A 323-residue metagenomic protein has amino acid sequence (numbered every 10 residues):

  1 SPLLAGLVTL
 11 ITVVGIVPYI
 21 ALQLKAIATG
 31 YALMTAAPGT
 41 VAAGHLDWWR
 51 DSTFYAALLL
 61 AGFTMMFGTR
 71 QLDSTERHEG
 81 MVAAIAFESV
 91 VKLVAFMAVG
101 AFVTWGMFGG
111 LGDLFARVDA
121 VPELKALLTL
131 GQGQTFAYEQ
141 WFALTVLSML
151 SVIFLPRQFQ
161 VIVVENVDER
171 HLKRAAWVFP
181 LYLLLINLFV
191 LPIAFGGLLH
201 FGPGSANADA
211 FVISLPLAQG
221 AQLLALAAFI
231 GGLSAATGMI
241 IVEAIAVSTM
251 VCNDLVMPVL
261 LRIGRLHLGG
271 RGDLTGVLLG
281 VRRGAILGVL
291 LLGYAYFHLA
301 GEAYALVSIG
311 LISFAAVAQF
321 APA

Functional and structural regions predicted by a protein language model:
S1-A323: Membrane-embedded helix-loop-helix hairpins and adjacent transmembrane boundary segments in multi-pass transporters
